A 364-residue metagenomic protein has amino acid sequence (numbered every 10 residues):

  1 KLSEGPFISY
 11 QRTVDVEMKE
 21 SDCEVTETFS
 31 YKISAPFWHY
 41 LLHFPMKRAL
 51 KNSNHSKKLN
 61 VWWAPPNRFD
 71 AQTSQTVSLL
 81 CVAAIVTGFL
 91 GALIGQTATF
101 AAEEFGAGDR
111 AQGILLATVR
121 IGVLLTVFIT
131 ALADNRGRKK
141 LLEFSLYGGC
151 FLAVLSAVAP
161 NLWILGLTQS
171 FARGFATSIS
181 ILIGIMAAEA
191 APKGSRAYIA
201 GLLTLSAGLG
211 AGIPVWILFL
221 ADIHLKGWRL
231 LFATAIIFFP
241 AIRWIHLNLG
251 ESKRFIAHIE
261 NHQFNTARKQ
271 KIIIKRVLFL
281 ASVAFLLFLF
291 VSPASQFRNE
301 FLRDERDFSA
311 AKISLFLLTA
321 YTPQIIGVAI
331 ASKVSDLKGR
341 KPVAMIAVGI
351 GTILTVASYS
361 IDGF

Functional and structural regions predicted by a protein language model:
I85, L152, I164-S178, F364: Hydrophobic core of transmembrane alpha-helices in multi-pass small-molecule transporters, especially MFS/SLC-type
I94-T99, K275-V328: Extracytoplasmic gate region of multi-pass secondary transporters
G106, G137, V158-W163, P192 (+2 more regions): Helix-breaking motifs and short loop linkers at transmembrane-helix boundaries and internal kinks in secondary membrane
L116-A131, G184, L318-A331: Central cavity-lining transmembrane alpha-helices of secondary-active solute carriers, predominantly the Major
K140-L155, P342-A357: Structural signature of the two symmetry-related core transmembrane helices
A157-T168, H224-K226, Y359-F364: Helix-loop junctions at membrane interfaces in 12-TM secondary transporters
T168-L205: Cytoplasmic helix-loop-helix junction between adjacent transmembrane helices in 12-TM secondary transporters
S195-D222, F238: Glycine-rich segments within core transmembrane alpha-helices of 12-TM secondary carriers
